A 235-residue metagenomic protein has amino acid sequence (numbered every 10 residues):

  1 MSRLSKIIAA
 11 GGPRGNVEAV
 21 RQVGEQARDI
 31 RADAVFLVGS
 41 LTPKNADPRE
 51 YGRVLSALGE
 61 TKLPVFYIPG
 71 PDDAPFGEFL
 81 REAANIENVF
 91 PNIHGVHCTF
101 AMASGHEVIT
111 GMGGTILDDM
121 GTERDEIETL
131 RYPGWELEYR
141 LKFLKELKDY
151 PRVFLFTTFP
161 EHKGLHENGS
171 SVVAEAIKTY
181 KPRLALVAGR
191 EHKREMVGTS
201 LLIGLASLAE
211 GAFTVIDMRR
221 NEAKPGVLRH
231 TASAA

Functional and structural regions predicted by a protein language model:
S2-I8: Extreme N-terminal starter segment of soluble prokaryotic enzymes
L4, R31-A32, K62, H106 (+1 more regions): A general structural motif
A10, N16-S104, T179, L205: Core catalytic region of metal-dependent phosphoesterases/phosphodiesterases, especially metallo-beta-lactamase-like
G12, V35, S40, G70 (+5 more regions): Divalent metal-coordination and catalytic microenvironments
R14-E18, T42-A46, I68-F79, A101-A103 (+4 more regions): Active-site environment of divalent metal-dependent phosphoester hydrolases
A32-V35, P151, S170-R190: Proline-aspartate-enriched helix->loop->beta-strand connector
D73-G169: Conserved catalytic scaffold of divalent metal-dependent phosphoesterases
A101-G105, K178-T179, H192-A235: Binuclear metal-dependent phosphoesterase catalytic core
